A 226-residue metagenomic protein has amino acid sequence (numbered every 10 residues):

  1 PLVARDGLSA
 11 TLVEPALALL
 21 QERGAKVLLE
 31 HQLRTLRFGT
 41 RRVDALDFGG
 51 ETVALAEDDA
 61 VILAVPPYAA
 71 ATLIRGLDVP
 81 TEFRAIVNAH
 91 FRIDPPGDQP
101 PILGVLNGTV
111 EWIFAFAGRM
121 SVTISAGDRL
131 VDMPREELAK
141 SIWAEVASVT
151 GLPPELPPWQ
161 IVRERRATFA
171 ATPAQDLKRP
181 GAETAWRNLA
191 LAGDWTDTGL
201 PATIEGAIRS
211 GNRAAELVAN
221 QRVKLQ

Functional and structural regions predicted by a protein language model:
P1-L19, L28, V131-L138: Short beta-strand to alpha-helix junction loop
L2, D6, V13-P15, Q32-T35 (+3 more regions): FAD/FMN-dependent oxidoreductases across multiple families
L19-E22, G76, L217, Q221: Active-site catalytic microenvironments for nucleophilic, acid-base chemistry
L20-R34: A conserved beta-strand/loop element that lines the FAD pocket in flavoprotein oxidoreductases
V27-L29, L63, L191: A structural signal for the hydrophobic beta-strands that form the central parallel beta-sheet of Rossmann-like
L29-H31, G50, R163, G193: Short loop/edge segments at beta-strand edges and connector loops that shape dinucleotide/nucleotide cofactor-binding
H31-E155, R179, E183: Mid-domain catalytic core of redox enzymes that form a hydrophobic substrate pocket/lid adjacent to a catalytic redox
W112-Q226: Conserved flavin/dinucleotide-binding core of flavoenzymes
